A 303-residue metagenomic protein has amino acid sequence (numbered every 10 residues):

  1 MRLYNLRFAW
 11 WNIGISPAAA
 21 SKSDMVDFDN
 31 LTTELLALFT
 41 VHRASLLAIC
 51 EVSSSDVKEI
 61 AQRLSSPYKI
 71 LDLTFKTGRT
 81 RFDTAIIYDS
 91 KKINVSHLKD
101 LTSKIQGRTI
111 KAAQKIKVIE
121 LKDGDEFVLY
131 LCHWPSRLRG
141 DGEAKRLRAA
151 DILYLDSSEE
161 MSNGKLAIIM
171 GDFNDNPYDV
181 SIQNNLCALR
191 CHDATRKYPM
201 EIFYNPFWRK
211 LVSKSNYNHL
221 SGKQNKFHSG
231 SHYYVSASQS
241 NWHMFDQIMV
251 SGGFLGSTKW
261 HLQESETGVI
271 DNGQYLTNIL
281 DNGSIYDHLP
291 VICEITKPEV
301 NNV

Functional and structural regions predicted by a protein language model:
M1-S66, K76-T84, N282-L289, E294-V303: N-terminal, active-site-proximal structural segment of metallo-dependent hydrolase catalytic domains
N5-A20, H97, E126-R139: Active-site-proximal beta-strand elements of phosphoester/diester hydrolases
I13, V52, W134, D172-F173: Active-site metal-binding loops of divalent metal-dependent hydrolases
L46-A48, V52-W134: Structured beta-strand-rich core segments of catalytic domains in phosphoester-bond hydrolases
S54-D56, R81, R137-R139, N174-V180 (+1 more regions): Active-site environment of divalent metal-dependent phosphoester hydrolases
D123, F127, W134-R148, D179: Metal-dependent phosphoester/phosphodiester hydrolase catalytic core
A150-M170: His/acidic metal-ligating clusters that form di-metal
E160-G164, N176-V303: Metal-dependent phosphoester-hydrolase catalytic domains
